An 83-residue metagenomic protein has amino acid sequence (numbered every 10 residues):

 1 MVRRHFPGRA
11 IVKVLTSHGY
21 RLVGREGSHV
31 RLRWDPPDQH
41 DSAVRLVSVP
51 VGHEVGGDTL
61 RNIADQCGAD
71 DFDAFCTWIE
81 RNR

Functional and structural regions predicted by a protein language model:
M1-E26: N-terminal first-folded block
R3, P36-H40, A74, E80: Short alpha-helical interface elements
H18, L32, E80-R81: Flexible domain-boundary/linker segments
V23-S42: Major-groove DNA-recognition helix of helix-turn-helix-type DNA-binding domains
D41, H53-E54: Short, surface-exposed loop/turn microsegments at beta-strand edges and helix-strand junctions
V44-L46: Short, mixed charged/polar active-site loops that provide acid/base catalysis or chelate metal/phosphate cofactors
E54-R83: C-terminal structural segments of small proteins and small subunits
